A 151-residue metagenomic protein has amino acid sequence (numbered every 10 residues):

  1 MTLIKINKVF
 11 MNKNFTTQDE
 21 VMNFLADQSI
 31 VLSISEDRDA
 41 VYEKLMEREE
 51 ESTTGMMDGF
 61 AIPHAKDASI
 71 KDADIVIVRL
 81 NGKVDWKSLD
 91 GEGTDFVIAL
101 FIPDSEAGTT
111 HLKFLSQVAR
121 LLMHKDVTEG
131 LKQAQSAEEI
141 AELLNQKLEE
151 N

Functional and structural regions predicted by a protein language model:
M1-N151: Cytosolic covalent-transfer regions centered on His/Cys nucleophiles that carry phosphoryl or persulfide groups
